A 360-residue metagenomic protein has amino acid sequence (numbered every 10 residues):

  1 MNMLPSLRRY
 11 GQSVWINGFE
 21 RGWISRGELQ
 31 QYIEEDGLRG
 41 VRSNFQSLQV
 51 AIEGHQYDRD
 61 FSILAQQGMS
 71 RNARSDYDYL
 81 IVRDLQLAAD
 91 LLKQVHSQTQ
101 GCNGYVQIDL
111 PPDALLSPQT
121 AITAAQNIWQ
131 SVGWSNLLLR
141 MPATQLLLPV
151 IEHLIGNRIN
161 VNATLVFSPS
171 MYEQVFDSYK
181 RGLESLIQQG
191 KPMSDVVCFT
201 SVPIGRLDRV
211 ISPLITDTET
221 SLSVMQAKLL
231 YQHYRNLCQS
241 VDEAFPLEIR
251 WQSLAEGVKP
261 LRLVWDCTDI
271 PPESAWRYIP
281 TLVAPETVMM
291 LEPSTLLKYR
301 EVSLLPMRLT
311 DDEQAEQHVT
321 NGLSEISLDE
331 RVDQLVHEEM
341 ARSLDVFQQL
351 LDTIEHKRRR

Functional and structural regions predicted by a protein language model:
M1-G27: N- or domain-start disorder-to-order transition segments that initiate the globular core
S13-W15, R39-R42, N103-Q107, N136-R140 (+3 more regions): Structural preference for beta-strand elements that scaffold enzyme active sites
N17-R21, Q46, P111-L115, P142-L146 (+3 more regions): Active-site beta-loop-alpha junctions enriched in small/polar residues
W23, S117-I122, M141-I155, S168-K180: Active-site-adjacent beta->alpha loops and helix N-cap segments on the catalytic face of soluble alpha/beta enzymes
N44, I108, L139, L154 (+2 more regions): Conserved, mostly hydrophobic/aromatic
S47-V150: Active-site beta->alpha loop and helix N-cap motifs at the rims of alpha/beta catalytic domains
I159-S294: Catalytic alpha/beta core domains of metabolic enzymes, predominantly
V258-R358: Flexible, acidic glycine-rich loops studded with aromatic residues
